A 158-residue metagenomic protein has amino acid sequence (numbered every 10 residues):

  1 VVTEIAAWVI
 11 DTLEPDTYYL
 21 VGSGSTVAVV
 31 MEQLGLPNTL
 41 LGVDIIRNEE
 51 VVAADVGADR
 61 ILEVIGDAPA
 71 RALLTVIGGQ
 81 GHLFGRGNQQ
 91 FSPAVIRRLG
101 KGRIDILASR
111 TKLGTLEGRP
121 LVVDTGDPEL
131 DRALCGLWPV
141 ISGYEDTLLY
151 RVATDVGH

Functional and structural regions predicted by a protein language model:
V1-S23, V27, E32-N38, R47-E50: Accessory alpha-helical/coil subdomains and C-terminal extensions that flank or cap enzyme catalytic cores
V1-W8, E14, P37-T39, A70-L74 (+1 more regions): ATP/nucleoside-binding phosphotransfer catalytic cores, i.e., glycine-rich phosphate-binding loops
M31, E49-A53, G87, A94: Charge-rich, low-complexity amphipathic helices in intrinsically disordered tails/linkers adjacent to domains
N38-R60: Catalytic or ion-translocation cores adjacent to nucleophile or general acid/base/metal-coordination motifs in diverse
V52-Q80: A structural-propensity feature for long, helix-poor, extended segments
